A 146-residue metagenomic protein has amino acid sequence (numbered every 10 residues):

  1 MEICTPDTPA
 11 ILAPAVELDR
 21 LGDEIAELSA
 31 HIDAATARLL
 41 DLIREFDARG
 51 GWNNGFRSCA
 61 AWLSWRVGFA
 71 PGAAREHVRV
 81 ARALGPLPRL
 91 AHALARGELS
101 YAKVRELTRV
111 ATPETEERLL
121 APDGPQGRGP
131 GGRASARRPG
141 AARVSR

Functional and structural regions predicted by a protein language model:
M1-R146: Conserved C-terminal region and hinge/linker of Rieske [2Fe-2S] proteins, especially in Rieske oxygenase systems
